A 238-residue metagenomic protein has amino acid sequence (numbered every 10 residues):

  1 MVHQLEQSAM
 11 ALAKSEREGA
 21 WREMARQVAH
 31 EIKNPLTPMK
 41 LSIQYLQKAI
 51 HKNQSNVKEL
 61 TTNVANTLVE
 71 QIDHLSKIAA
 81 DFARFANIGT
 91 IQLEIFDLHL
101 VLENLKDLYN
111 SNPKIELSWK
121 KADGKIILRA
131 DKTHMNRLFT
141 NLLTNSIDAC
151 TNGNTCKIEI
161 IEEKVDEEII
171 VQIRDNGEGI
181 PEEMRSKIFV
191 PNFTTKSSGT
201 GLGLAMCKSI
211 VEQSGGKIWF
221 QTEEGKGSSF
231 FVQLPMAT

Functional and structural regions predicted by a protein language model:
Q4-H30: Conserved HAMP-HisKA connector
A25, G203, C207: Short alpha-helical Gxxx[C/S/T] motif in the catalytic ATP-binding
L36-D73: Histidine phosphotransfer helical core of two-component systems
Q92-K106: A conserved beta-strand-to-alpha-helix junction within the catalytic ATP-binding
L98, G179-K187: Short helix N-cap motif at coil->helix boundaries in the Bergerat
E116-I127: Conserved catalytic submotifs in the C-terminal HATPase_c
